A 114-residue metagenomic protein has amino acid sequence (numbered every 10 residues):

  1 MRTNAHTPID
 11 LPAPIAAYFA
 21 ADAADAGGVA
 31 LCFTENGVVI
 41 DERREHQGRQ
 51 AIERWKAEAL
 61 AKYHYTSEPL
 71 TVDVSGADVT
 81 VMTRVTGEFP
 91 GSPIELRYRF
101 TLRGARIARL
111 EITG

Functional and structural regions predicted by a protein language model:
M1-A23, G27, L31: Short, low-complexity N-terminal intrinsically disordered segments enriched in polar/charged residues
Y18, G28-A30, G37, G48 (+4 more regions): Hydrophobic pocket/interface hotspot
G27-G28, T34-V74: A solvent-exposed, acidic/Ser-Thr-rich amphipathic alpha-helical stretch
A61, E88-S92: Short glycine/serine/proline-enriched coil/turn segments at secondary-structure junctions
Y65-S67, S92-R97: Short, surface-exposed coil-to-beta transition loops
V74-V85: A short hydrophobic beta-strand element
E95-G114: Short beta-strand edge/turn micro-motifs at domain boundaries
